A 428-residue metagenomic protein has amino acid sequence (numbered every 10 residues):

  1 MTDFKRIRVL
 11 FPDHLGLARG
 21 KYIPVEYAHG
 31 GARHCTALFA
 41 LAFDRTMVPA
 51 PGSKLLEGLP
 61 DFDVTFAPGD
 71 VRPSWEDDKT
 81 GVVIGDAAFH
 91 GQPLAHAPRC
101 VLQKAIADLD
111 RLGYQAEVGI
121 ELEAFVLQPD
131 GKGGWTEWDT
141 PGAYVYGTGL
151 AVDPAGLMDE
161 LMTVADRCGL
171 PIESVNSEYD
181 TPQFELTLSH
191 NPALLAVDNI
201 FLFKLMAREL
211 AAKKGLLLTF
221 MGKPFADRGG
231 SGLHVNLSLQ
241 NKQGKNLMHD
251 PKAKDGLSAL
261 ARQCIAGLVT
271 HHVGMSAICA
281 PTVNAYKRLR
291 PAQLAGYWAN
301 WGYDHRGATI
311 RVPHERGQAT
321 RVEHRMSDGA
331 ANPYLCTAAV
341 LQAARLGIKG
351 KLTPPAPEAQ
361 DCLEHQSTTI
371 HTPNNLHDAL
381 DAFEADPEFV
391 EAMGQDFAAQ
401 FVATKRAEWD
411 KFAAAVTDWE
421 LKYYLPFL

Functional and structural regions predicted by a protein language model:
M1-S174, A196, T368-L428: ATP/Mg2+-dependent ligation/transfer catalytic cores
D13, A88-L94, L150, H190-A196 (+4 more regions): A generic structural motif
R19, L210, L216-L217, Q240-G296 (+1 more regions): Catalytic-core signal marking the mid-to-C-terminal active-site face
R72-K79, Q115-E117, V175-D180, D227-R228 (+2 more regions): Short glycine/proline-enriched loop/turn "hinge" motifs that connect secondary-structure elements and lie
V83-F89, F184-H190, L237: Short, hydrophobic beta-strand segments
A124, A207, T337: Conserved, mostly hydrophobic/aromatic
V126-L127, T181-T187, G222-V235, V283-W298 (+1 more regions): Beta-rich nucleic-acid/ligand-interaction surfaces
E137-S231: Internal metal/ion-chelating core segments
